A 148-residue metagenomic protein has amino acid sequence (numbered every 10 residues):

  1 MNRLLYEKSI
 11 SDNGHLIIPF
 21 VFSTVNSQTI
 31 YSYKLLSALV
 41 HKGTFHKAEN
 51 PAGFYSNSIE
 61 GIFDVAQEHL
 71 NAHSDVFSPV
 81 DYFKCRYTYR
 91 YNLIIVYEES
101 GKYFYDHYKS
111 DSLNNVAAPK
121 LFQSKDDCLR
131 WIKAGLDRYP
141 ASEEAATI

Functional and structural regions predicted by a protein language model:
M1, E143-I148: Short intrinsically disordered terminal tails
N2-S32, A72-K102: Short N-terminal "domain-start" leader segments that mark the transition from disordered tails or signal peptides into
G14-H15, I59, L129, A145: Low-complexity, intrinsically disordered short peptide segments enriched in small/polar/basic residues
N26-A48, I95-N115: Short aromatic-glycine-(Arg/Gly/Cys) micro-motifs in beta-strand/loop hairpins
V40-G61, S110-D127: A short, exposed loop/beta-hairpin motif centered on an aromatic-Gly-Thr core
Y55-F77: Short, structured interface segments
R86-T88, G135, A146: Boundary-flanking segments of nucleic-acid-binding domains in nuclear regulatory proteins
A118-E144: Mixed-charge, glycine-accented linear interaction segment located at domain edges/termini
